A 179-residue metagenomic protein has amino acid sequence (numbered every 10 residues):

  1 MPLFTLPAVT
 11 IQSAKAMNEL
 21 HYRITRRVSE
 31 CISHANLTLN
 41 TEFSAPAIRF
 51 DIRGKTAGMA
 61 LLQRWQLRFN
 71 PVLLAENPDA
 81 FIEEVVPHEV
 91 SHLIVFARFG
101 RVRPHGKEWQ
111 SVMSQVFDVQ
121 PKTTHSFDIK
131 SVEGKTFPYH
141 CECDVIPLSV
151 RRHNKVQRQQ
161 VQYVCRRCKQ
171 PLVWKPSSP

Functional and structural regions predicted by a protein language model:
P2-A80, F99-P179: Metalloprotease/metallohydrolase-associated module, dominated by Zn2+-dependent proteases
E84-F96: Active-site recognition of the HExxH zinc-binding catalytic motif
